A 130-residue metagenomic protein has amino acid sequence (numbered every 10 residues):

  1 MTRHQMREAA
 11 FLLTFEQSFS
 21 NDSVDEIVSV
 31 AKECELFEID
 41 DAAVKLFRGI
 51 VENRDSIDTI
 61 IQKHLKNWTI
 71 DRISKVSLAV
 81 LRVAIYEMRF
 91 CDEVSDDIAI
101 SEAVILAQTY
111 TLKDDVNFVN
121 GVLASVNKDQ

Functional and structural regions predicted by a protein language model:
M1-Q130: N-terminal interaction/assembly modules
